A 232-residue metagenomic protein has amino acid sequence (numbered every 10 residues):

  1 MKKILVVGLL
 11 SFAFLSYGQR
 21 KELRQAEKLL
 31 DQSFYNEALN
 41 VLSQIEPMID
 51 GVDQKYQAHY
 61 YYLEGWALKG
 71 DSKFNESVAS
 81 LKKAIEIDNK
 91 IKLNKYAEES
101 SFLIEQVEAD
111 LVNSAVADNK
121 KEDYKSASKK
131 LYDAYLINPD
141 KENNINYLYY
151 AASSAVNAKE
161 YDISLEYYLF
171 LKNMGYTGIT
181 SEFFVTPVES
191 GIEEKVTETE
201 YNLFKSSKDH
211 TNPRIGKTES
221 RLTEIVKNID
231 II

Functional and structural regions predicted by a protein language model:
M1-I4: Positively charged n-region of N-terminal signal peptides that target proteins for export
L9-Y17: Hydrophobic h-region of N-terminal signal peptides that target proteins for export in Gram-negative bacteria
S16-N113, N119-K121: N-terminal leader/linker segments that initiate helical-solenoid repeat arrays
Y17-R24, Y56-H59, L103-N113, E142-L148 (+2 more regions): Generic helix N-cap/helix-start motif at coil->alpha-helix transitions
S43, K82, Y132-D133, L169: Alpha-solenoid helical repeat scaffolds
I49, D88-I91, L131, N138 (+1 more regions): Alpha-helical junction/boundary sensor with strong preference for TPR arrays
S72-K92, V156, Y161-T177: TPR/TPR-like (Sel1-like) alpha-helical repeat modules
V156-K159, E166-I232: Acidic, serine/threonine- and glycine-rich low-complexity intrinsically disordered segments that serve as flexible
